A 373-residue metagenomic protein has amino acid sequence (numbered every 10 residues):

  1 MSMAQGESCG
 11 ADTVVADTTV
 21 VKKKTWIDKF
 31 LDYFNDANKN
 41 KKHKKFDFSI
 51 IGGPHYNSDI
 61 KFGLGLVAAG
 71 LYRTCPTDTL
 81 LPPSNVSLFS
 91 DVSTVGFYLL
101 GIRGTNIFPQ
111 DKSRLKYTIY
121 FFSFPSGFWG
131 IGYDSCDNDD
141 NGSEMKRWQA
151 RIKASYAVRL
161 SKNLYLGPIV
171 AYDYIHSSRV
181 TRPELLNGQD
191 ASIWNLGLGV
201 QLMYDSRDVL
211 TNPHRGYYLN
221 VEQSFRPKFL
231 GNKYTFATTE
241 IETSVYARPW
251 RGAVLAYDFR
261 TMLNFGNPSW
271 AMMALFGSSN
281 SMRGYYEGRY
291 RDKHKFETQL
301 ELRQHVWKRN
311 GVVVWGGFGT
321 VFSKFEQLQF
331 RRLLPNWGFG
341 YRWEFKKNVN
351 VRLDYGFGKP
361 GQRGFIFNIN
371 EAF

Functional and structural regions predicted by a protein language model:
S2-K41: Sec-dependent signal peptide cleavage junction
A37-F46, T74-P83, P109-R114, R159-N163 (+5 more regions): Short loop/turn motifs that connect adjacent beta-strands in outer-membrane beta-barrel proteins
N40-I50, H55-D190, W194, N350-V351 (+2 more regions): Gram-negative/organellar outer-membrane beta-barrel architecture
I50-G52, A68, V86-S90, L115-I119 (+9 more regions): Membrane-embedded beta-strand positions of outer-membrane beta-barrel proteins
K61, F97, R147-Q149, N195 (+6 more regions): Membrane-spanning beta-strands of outer-membrane beta-barrel proteins
L198-M203, R207-H305: C-terminal outer-membrane beta-barrel translocator/porin domains of Gram-negative envelope proteins and their
G199-V200, F339-F345, Q362-F373: Outer-membrane beta-barrel "beta-signal"
F265-R352: Outer membrane beta-barrel transmembrane domains
